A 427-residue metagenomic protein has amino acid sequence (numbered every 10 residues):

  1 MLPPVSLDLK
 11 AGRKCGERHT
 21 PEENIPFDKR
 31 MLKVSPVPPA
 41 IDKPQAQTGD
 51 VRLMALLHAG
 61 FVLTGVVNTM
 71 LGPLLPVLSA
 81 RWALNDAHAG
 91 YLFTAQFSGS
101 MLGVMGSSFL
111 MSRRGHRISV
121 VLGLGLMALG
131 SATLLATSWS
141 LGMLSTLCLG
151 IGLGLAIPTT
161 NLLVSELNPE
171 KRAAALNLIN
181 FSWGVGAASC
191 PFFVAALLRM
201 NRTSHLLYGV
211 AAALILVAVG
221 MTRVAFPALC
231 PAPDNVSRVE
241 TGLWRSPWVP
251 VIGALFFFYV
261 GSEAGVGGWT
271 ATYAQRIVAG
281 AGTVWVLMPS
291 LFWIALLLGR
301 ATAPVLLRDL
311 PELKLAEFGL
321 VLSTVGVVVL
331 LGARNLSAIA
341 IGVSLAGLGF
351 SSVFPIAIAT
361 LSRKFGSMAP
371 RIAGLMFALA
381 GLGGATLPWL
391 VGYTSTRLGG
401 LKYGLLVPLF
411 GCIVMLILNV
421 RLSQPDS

Functional and structural regions predicted by a protein language model:
L53-L78, W82-L84, V266-A271, L387: Extracytoplasmic
L71-G72, P247-S290, I294-L297: Extracytoplasmic gate region of multi-pass secondary transporters
L78-S79, L110-M111, F193-N201, A274-Q275 (+2 more regions): Interfacial helix-cap and linker-helix signal at transmembrane-aqueous boundaries of multi-pass secondary transporters
L102-S140: Conserved MFS/SLC helix-loop-helix module at the cytosolic interface between two early adjacent transmembrane helices
G103-G115, G299-P311, S395: Helix-to-loop junctions at the C-terminal end of transmembrane segments in multipass secondary transporters
T146-F181: Cytoplasmic helix-loop-helix junction between adjacent transmembrane helices in 12-TM secondary transporters
L178-F226: Helix-loop-helix hairpin linking two adjacent transmembrane segments in secondary transporters
L313-A357: C-terminal transmembrane helical hairpin of 12-TM major facilitator-type secondary transporters
